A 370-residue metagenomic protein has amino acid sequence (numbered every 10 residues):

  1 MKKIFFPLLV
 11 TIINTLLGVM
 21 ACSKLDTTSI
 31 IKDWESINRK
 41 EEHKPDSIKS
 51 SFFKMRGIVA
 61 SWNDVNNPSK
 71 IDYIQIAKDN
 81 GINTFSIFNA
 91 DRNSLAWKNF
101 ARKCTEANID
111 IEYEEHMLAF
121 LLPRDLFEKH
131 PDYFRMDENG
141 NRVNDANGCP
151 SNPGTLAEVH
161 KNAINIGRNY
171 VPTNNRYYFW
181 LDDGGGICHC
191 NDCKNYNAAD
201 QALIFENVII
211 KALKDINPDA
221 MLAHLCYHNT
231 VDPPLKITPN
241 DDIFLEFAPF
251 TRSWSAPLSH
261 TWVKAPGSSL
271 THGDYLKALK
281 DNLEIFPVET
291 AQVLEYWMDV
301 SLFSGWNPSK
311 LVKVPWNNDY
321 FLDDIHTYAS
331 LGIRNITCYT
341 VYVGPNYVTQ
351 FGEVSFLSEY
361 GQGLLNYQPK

Functional and structural regions predicted by a protein language model:
M1-S36: Bacterial Sec-dependent N-terminal signal peptides
L9-I12, I48, N139-G140: Homeobox/homeodomain signature
I30-K54: N-terminal carbohydrate-binding accessory modules
S50, M55-T271, L283-Y328, G332-P369: Aromatic-lined carbohydrate-binding surfaces of glycoside hydrolases
D274-A278: Extended, well-ordered alpha-helical scaffold segments
